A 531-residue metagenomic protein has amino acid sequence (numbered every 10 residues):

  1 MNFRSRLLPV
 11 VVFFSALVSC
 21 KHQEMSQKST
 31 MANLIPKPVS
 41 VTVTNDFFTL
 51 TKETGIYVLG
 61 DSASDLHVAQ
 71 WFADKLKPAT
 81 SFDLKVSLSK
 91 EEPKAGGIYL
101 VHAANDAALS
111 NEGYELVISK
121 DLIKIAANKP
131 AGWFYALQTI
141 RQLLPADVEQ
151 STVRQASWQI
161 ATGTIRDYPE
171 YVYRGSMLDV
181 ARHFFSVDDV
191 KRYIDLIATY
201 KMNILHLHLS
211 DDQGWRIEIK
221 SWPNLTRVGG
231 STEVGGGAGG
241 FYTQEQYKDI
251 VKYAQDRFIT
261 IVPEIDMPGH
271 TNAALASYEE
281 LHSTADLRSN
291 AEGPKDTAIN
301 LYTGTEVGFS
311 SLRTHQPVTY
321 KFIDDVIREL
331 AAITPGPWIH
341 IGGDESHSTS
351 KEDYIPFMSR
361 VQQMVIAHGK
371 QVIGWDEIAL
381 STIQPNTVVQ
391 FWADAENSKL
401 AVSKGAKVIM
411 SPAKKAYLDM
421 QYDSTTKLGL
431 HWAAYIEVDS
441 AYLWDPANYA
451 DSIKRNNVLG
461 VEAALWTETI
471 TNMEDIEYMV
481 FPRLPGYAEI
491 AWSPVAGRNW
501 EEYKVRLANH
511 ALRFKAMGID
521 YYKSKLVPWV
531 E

Functional and structural regions predicted by a protein language model:
M1-M31: Bacterial Sec-dependent N-terminal signal peptides
K21-Y171, A491-S524: Contiguous, structured surface segment used for ligand recognition
S64-D65, F184-S186, D212-E218, P268-A274 (+5 more regions): Flexible loop/turn segments at secondary-structure boundaries
A107-S310, V318-Y320, V326-W338, R360 (+2 more regions): Feature activates predominantly on carbohydrate-active enzymes
R174-M177, H206, W338-H340, V372-G374 (+3 more regions): Structural recognition of the beta-strand scaffold that forms the well-ordered cores of secreted hydrolase catalytic
N300-T303, V307-P385, W392-D394, K399: Active-site neighborhood of glycoside hydrolase catalytic domains
V372, T382-P385, A395-E531: Flexible, acidic glycine-rich loops studded with aromatic residues
